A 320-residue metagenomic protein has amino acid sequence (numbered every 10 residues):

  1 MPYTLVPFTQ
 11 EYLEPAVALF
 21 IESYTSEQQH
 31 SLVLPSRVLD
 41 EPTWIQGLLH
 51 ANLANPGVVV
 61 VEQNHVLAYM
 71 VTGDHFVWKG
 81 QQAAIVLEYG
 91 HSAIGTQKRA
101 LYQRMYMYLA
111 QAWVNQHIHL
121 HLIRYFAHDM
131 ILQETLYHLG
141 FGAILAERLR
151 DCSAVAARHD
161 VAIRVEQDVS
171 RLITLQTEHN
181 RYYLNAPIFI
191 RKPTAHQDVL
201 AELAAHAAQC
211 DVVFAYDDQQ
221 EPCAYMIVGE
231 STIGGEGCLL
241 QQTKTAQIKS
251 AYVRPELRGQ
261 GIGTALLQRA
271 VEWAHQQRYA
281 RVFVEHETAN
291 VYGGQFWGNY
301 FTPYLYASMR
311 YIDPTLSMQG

Functional and structural regions predicted by a protein language model:
M1-E41, H159-A195, Q319-G320: Short amphipathic alpha-helix that is part of the acyltransferase structural core
S23-R104, C223-K249: Conserved donor-binding loop and adjoining core beta-sheet/short helix segment in diverse acyl/aminoacyl transferases
A54-N55, I118, C210, Y279: Short, high-confidence coil segments that cap the C-terminus of an alpha-helix and link into the following beta-strand
E88-D160, L305-P314: Acyl-donor-binding surface of acyltransferase catalytic domains
Q97-Q111, V253, G259-E272, Q276: Conserved acetyl-CoA-binding loop-helix of GNAT-fold acetyltransferases
H121-R124, I248, V282-H286: Conserved hydrophobic beta-strand within the GNAT/NAT acetyltransferase core sheet that lines the active-site cleft
L136, F296-G298: Conserved active-site tyrosine of GNAT-family acetyltransferases
V161-T243: Flexible, substrate/cofactor-facing loop regions flanked by secondary structure within enzyme catalytic domains
